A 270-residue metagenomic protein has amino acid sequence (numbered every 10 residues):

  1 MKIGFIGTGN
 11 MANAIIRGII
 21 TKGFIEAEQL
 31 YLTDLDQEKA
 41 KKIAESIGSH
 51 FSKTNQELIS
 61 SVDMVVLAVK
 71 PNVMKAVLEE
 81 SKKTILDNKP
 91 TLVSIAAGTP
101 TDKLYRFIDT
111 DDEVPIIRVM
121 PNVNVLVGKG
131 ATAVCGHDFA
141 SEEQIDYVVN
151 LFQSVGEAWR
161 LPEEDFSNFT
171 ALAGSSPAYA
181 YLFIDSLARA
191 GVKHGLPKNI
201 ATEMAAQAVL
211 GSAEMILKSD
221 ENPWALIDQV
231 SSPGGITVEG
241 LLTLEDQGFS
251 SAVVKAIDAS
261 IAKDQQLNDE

Functional and structural regions predicted by a protein language model:
M1-S46, H50-K53, E57-S60, V192-K193: NAD(P)+-binding Rossmann beta1-loop-alpha1 motif at the extreme N-terminus of oxidoreductases
L30, A40, L58, P197-M204 (+2 more regions): Small-residue helix-packing motif on alpha-helices
I47, N55-S60, M64-V134: Rossmann-like NAD(P)(H) cofactor-binding subdomain of soluble oxidoreductases
K103-P115, A131-N168, Y181-K218, D264: Internal alpha-helical scaffold of NAD(P)-dependent oxidoreductase catalytic cores
I117, F166-A171, P223-D228: Short pre-catalytic strand/loop immediately N-terminal to key active-site residues, enriched for Gly-Thr
A206, L210-E270: NAD(P)-dependent Rossmann-like dehydrogenase/reductase catalytic/cofactor-binding core
